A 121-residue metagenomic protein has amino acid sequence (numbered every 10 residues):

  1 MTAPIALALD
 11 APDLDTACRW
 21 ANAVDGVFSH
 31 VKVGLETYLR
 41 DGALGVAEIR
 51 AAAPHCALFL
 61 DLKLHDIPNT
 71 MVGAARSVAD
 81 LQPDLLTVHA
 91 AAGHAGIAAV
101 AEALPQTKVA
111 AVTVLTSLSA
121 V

Functional and structural regions predicted by a protein language model:
T2, D66-V121: Conserved anion-binding
A3-L9, V31-V33, L58-L62, L86-V88 (+1 more regions): Hydrophobic faces of well-ordered beta-strands that scaffold small-molecule active sites in alpha/beta enzyme cores
A11-L14, T37-L39, A91-H94: Short beta->alpha connector loops
P12-A23, P68-S77: Short, acidic/polar
A17, G42, V46, G93-I97: Short, well-ordered alpha-helical microsegments
D25, V46-A53, I97, A101-P105: Surface-exposed amphipathic alpha-helices with a cationic face
K32-L85: Metabolite-binding pocket within alpha/beta catalytic cores that recognizes anionic/polar moieties
